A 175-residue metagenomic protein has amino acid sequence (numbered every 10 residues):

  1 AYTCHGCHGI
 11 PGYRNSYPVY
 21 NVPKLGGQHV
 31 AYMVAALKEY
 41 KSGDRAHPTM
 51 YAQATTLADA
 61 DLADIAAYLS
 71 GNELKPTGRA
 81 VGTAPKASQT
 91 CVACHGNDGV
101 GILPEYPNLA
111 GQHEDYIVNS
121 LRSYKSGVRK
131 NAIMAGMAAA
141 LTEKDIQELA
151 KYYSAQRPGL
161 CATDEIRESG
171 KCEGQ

Functional and structural regions predicted by a protein language model:
T3, H29, A36, A46 (+7 more regions): Stable alpha-helical elements in mature extracytoplasmic
C4-I10, I65, S88-G99, L149 (+1 more regions): The canonical Cys-X-X-Cys-His
I10-K41, Y51-T56, V92, G99-K125 (+2 more regions): Gly/Gly-Pro-rich "capping" loops immediately C-terminal to redox-active cysteine motifs in periplasmic/lumenal
P11, D44, N72-P76, D98 (+2 more regions): A general structural signal marking secondary-structure boundaries and capping sites
G26-Q28, K171-G174: Predominantly single-stranded RNA-binding modules in RNA-associated proteins
P48-A54, G78-P85, P104, A132-M137 (+1 more regions): Short, tandemly repeated low-complexity microdomains enriched for cysteine and small residues
T55-T77, Y124, A139-E173: C-terminal capping alpha-helices of c-type cytochrome domains
N72-L103: Extended amphipathic alpha-helical interaction segments
